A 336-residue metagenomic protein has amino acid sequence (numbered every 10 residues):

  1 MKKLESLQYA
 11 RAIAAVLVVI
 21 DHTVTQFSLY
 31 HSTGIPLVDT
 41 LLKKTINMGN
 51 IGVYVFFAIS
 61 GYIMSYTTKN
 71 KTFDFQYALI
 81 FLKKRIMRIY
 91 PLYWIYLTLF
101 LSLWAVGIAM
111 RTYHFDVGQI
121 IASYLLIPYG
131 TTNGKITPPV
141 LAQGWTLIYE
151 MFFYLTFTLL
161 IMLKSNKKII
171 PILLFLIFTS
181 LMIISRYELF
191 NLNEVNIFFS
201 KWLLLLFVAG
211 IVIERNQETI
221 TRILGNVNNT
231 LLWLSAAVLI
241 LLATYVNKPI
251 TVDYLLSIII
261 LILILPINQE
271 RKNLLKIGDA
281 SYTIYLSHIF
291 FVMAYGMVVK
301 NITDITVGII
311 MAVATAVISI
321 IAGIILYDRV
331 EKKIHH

Functional and structural regions predicted by a protein language model:
K2-S6, V16, I20-N47, Y66-Q76 (+7 more regions): Alpha-helical transmembrane segments in multi-pass integral membrane proteins
Q8, A12-A15, Y54, S60 (+2 more regions): Residues within membrane-spanning alpha-helices of integral membrane proteins, especially the hydrophobic core/packing
A10-V19, I95-Y96, L173-T179, W233-A237: Alpha-helical transmembrane segments
P36-N47, A78-L79, K83, I89-M151 (+3 more regions): Membrane-interface helix-loop-helix regions
G52-M87, I95-R111, E214, F291 (+3 more regions): Juxtamembrane transmembrane-helix termini
Y54, G61, I86, Y124 (+5 more regions): Generic structural signal for small/hydrophobic residues in well-ordered secondary structure, especially within
R85, I89-T98, M151, F175 (+3 more regions): Alpha-helical transmembrane spans of integral membrane proteins, capturing the lipid-embedded, hydrophobic core of TM
V117-S123, L174-L189, F198-F199, F207 (+1 more regions): A short, conserved beta-to-alpha structural element at the edge of catalytic cores that scaffolds binding
